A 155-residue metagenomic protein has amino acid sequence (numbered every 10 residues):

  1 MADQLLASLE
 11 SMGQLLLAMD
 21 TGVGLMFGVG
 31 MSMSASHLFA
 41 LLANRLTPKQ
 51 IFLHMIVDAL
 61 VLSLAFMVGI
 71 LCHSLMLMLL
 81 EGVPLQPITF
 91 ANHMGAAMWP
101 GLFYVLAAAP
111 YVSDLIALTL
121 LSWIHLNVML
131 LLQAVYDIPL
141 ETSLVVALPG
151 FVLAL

Functional and structural regions predicted by a protein language model:
M1-I88: Selected alpha-helical membrane-embedding segments in polytopic membrane proteins
S74, M78-L155: Hydrophobic alpha-helical transmembrane segments and adjacent short intramembrane/lumenal linkers of inner/organellar
